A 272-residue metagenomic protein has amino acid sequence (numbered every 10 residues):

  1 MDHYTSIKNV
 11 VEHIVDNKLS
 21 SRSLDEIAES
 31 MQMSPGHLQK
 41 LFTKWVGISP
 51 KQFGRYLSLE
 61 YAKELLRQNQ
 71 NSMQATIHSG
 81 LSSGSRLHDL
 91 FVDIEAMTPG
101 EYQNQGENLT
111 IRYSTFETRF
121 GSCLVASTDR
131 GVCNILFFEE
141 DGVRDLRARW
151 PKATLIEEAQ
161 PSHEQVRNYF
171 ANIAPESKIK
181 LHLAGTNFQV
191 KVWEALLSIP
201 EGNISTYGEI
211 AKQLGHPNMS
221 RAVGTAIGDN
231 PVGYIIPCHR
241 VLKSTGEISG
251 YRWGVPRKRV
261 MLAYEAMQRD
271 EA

Functional and structural regions predicted by a protein language model:
M1-N218, A266-A272: Basic nucleic-acid-binding alpha-helical/helix-turn surface characteristic of O6-alkylguanine DNA
A126, G250, A263: Short beta-strand-to-turn element immediately C-terminal to the catalytic PLP-Schiff-base lysine in fold type I
N218-V260: Short glycine/serine-rich loop segments
G254-A272: Short, basic/aromatic-enriched C-terminal tail that caps enzymatic domains
